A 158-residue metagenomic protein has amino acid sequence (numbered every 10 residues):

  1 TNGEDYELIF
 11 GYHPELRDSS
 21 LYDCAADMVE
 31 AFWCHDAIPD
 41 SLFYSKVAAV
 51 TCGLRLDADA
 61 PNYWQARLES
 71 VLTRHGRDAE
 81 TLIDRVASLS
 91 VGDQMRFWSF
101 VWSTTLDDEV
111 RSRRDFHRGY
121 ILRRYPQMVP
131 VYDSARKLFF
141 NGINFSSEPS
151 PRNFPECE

Functional and structural regions predicted by a protein language model:
T1-I38, Y125-R136, S150-C157: Terminal domain-start segments
F43-C157: Extended alpha-helical scaffolding segments
